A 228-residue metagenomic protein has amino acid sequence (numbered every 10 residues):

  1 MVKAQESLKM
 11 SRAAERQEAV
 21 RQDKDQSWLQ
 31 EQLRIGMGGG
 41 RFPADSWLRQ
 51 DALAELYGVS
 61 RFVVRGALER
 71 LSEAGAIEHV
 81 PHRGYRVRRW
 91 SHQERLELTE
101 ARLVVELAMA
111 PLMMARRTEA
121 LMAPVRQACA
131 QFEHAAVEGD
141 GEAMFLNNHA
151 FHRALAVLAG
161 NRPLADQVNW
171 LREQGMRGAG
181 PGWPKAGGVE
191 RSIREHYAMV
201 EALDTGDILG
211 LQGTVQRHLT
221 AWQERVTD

Functional and structural regions predicted by a protein language model:
M1-A115, T220, E224-D228: Short linear motifs at protein or domain termini
R21-Q22, R126-E133, E138, E173 (+1 more regions): C-terminal all-alpha effector/ligand-binding and dimerization domain of prokaryotic HTH-type transcriptional repressors
W28, H82, V105, P124-Q127 (+1 more regions): Alpha-helix N-cap/N′ positions at the starts of helices
L96-T99, F145, Q212, Q216: Short amphipathic alpha-helical segments with heptad-repeat character
A101-R116, H149-A186, R225: Hydrophobic, amphipathic alpha-helical faces that serve as interaction scaffolds
E106-H134: Amphipathic alpha-helical dimerization/coiled-coil segments that flank or bridge DNA-binding/regulatory modules
